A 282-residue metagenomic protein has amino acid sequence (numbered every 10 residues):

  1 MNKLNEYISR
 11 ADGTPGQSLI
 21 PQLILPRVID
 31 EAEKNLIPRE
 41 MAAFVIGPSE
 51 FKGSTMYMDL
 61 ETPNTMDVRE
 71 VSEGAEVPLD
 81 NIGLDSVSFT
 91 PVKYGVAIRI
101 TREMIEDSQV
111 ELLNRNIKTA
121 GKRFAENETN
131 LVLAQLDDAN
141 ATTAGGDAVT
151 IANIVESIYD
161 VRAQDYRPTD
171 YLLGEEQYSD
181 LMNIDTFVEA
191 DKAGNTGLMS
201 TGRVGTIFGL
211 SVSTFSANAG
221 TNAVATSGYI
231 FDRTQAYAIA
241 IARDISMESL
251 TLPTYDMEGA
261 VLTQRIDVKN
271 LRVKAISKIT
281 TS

Functional and structural regions predicted by a protein language model:
M1-E33: N-terminal alpha-helical "arm" segments
N2-S9, P21, I82-D85, I184-S282: Sequence/fold signature of self-assembling virion shell proteins
Q22-Y94: Assembly/oligomerization interface modules of large self-assembling protein complexes
R27, K34-N35, E61-D67, G83-D85 (+3 more regions): Surface-exposed, low-hydrophobicity beta-strand/loop segments enriched in small/polar/acidic residues
M66-R69, S108-Q109, D180-M182, K269-L271: Short helix/loop capping segments that flank catalytic or ligand/cofactor-binding pockets
V96-R167, K278-S282: Alpha-helical scaffold segments that mediate packing/assembly in large oligomeric complexes
I100-R102, E175, Q264: Short, structured patches in soluble enzyme cores that scaffold and shape functional sites
L136-V204, L210: Extended, solvent-exposed, turn-rich assembly/linker loops in the middle of proteins
